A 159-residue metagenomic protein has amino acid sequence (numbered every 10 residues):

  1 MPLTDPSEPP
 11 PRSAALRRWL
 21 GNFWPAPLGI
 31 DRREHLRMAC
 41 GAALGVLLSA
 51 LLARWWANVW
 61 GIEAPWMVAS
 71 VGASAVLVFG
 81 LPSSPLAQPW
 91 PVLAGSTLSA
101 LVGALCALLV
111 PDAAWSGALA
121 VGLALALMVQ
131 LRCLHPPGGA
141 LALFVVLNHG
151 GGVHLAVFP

Functional and structural regions predicted by a protein language model:
P2-T97, L101, L105, V110-A118 (+1 more regions): Alpha-helical transmembrane segments and their membrane-interface boundaries that form or gate the permeation pathway
L81, L123-L125, L147: Acidic, glycine-rich active-site loops and adjacent beta-strand->loop/helix elements that engage anionic groups
L81-P91, M128-G139: Membrane-helix interface "capping/anchor" motifs
G95, A120, L141-V145: Hydrophobic core segments of transmembrane alpha-helices in multi-pass, intramembrane catalytic enzymes
L101-V102, Q130, A142-V145: Active-site beta-strand/loop microenvironment that shapes enzyme catalytic pockets
V110-P136: Internal alpha-helical transmembrane segments of multi-pass membrane proteins
G139-P159: C-terminal binding/interaction regions
